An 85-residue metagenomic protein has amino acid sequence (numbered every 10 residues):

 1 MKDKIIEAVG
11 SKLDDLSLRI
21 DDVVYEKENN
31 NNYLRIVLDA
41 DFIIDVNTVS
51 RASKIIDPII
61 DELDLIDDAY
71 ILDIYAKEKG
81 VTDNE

Functional and structural regions predicted by a protein language model:
M1-E85: Short Lys/Arg-rich amphipathic alpha-helical segments
